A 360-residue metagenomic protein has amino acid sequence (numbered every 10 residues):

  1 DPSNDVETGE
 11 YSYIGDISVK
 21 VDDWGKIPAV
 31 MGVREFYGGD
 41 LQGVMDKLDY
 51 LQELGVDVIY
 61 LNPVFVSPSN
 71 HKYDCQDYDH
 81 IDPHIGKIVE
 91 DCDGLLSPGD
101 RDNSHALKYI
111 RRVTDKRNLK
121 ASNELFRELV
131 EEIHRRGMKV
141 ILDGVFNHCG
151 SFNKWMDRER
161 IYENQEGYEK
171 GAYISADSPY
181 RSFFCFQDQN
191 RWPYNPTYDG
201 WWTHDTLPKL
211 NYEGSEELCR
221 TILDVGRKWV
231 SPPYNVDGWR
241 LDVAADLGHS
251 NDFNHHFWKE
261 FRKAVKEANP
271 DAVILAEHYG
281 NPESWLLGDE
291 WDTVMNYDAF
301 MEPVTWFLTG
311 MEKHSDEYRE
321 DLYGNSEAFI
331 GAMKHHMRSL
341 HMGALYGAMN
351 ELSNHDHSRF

Functional and structural regions predicted by a protein language model:
D1, Y60-N62, I141-V145, D242-A244 (+2 more regions): A cross-family glycoside hydrolase active-site/sugar-binding cleft signature
D1-K139, N147-C149, K154, W201-H204 (+2 more regions): N-terminal structural segment of carbohydrate-active enzymes
L51, L61, Y78, I133 (+5 more regions): Conserved, mostly hydrophobic/aromatic
V56, P233-V236: A structural motif
V130, H134-R136, N147-H148, F152-N190 (+3 more regions): Active-site-proximal helices and loops of the catalytic beta/alpha 8
H204-P208, D242-L247, G343-F360: Active-site clefts of carbohydrate-active enzymes
C219-K228, P232-P233: Radical SAM [4Fe-4S] cluster-binding motif and immediate context
